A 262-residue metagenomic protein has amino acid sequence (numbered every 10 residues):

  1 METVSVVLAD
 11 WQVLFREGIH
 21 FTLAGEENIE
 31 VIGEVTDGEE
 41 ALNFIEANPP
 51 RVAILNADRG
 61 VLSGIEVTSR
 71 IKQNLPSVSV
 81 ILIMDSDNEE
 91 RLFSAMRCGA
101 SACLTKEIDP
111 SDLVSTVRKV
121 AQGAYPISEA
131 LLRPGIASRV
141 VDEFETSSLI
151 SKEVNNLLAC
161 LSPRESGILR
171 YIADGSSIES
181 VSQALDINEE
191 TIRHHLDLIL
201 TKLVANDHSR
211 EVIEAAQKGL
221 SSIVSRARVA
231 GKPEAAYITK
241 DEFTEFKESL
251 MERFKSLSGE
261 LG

Functional and structural regions predicted by a protein language model:
T36-V52: Acidic, metal-coordinating helix/loop segments flanking the phosphotransfer/catalytic sites of two-component signaling
G38, I54-T68, N88: Conserved phosphotransfer microenvironments
I65-S77: Short amphipathic alpha-helix used as the core "switch/output" element in two-component signaling
F93-M96, E107-N156, L220-S221: Short, flexible helix-to-coil linker/hinge segments that flank and couple to helix-turn-helix
S138-R170, V224-Y237: Regulatory hinge/linker segments at domain boundaries that couple sensory/effector modules to output domains
G175-R210: Recognition helix of helix-turn-helix DNA-binding domains
L200-G262: Basic, Lys/Arg-enriched C-terminal extension of HTH/homeodomain DNA-binding domains
